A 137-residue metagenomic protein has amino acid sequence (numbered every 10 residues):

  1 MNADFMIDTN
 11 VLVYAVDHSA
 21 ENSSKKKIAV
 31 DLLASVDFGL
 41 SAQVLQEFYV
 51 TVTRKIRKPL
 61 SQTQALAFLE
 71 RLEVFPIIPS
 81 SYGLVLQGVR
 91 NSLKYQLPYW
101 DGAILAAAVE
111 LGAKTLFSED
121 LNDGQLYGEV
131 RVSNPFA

Functional and structural regions predicted by a protein language model:
M1-L40, K55-T63: Short, well-structured N-terminal submotif of metal-dependent ribonuclease cores
N2, L105-A137: Acidic, PIN/NYN-like endoribonuclease modules and their adjacent C-terminal/linker elements
I7-D8, S41, L97-P98, D120 (+1 more regions): Histidine- and aromatic-rich ligand-binding microenvironments
T9, A42-V50: Short, conserved active-site loops that position catalytic residues or coordinate cofactors/metal ions across diverse
K27, V74-L116: Active-site neighborhoods of divalent-metal-dependent phosphate/nucleic-acid chemistry enzymes
Y49-F75: Active-site-proximal, substrate-binding regions of enzyme catalytic domains and RNA-binding/basic surfaces
